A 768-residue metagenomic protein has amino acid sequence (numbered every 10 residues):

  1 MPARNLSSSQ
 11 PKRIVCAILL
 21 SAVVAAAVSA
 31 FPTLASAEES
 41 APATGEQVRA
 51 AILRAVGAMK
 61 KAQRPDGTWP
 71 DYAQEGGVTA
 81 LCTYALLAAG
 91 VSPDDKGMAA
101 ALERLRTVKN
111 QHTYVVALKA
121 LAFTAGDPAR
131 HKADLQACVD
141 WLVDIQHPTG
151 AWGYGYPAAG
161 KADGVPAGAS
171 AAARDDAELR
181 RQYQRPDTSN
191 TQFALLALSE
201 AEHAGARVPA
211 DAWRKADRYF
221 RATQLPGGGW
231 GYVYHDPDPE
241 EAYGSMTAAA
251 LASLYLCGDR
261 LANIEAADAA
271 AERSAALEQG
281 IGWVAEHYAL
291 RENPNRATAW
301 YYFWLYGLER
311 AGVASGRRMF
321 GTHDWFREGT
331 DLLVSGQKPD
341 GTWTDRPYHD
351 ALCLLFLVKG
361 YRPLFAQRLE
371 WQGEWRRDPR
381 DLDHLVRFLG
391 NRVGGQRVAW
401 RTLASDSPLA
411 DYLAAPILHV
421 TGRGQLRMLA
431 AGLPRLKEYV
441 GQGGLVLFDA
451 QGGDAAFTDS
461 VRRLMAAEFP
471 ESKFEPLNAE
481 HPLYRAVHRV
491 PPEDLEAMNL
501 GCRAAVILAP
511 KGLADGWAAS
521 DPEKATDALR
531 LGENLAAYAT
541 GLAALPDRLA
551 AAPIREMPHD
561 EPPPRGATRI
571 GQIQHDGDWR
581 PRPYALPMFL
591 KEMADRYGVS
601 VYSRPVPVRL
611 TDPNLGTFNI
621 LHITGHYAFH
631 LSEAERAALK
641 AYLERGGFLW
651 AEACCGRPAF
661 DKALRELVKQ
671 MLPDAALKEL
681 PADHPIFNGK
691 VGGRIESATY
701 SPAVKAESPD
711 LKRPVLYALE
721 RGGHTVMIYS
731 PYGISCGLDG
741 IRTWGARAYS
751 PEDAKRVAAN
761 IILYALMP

Functional and structural regions predicted by a protein language model:
M1-R13: N-terminal secretory signal peptides that target proteins for export/translocation
A17-A30: Bacterial N-terminal signal peptides
A30-A37: Boundary at the C-terminal end of the N-terminal hydrophobic targeting segment
E38-R54, T68-G97, V108-D140, D144-K215 (+3 more regions): An alpha-helical repeat/solenoid feature that recognizes helix-turn-helix modules
Y84, L121, A151-G153, L196 (+11 more regions): Structural recognition of the beta-strand scaffold that forms the well-ordered cores of secreted hydrolase catalytic
G97, L382-E468, P482-A486, A509 (+4 more regions): Helical hinge/lid and interdomain linker segments adjacent to catalytic or ligand-binding clefts that mediate domain
Y361-I417, T421-G424, L513-A514, S520-I620 (+3 more regions): Aromatic-Pro/Gly-enriched surface loop or interdomain linker that acts as a lid/target-recognition segment
D454-T540, G566-R569, G577-D578, A659-I741 (+2 more regions): An acidic, glycine-rich "communication" segment
